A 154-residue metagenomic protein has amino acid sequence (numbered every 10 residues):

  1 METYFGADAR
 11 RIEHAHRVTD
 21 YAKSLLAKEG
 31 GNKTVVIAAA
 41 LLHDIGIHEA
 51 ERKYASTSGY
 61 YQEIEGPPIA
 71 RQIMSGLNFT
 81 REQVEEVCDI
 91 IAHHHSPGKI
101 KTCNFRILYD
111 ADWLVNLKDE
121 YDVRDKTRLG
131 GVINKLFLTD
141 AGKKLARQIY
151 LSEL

Functional and structural regions predicted by a protein language model:
T3-N32, L42, F79, H95-L154: Divalent metal-dependent phosphate-bond-processing catalytic cores, especially two-metal-ion Mg2+/Mn2+ enzymes that act
D8-R11, S56-E63: Flexible, glycine- and charge-enriched loops at secondary-structure boundaries
V18, Y60-G76: An active-site-proximal "capping" alpha-helix that borders the catalytic cofactor pocket
A27, I47-E51, R71-S75, F79 (+1 more regions): Short helix-capping and hinge/turn segments at secondary-structure transitions, especially at repeat and domain
T34-A55, G66, C88-H95, D112: His-Asp-centered metal-binding catalytic motifs of divalent-metal-dependent phosphohydrolases/nucleases
I73, L77-F79, E85-H93, C103: Mid-chain, well-packed structural core segment of small domains
